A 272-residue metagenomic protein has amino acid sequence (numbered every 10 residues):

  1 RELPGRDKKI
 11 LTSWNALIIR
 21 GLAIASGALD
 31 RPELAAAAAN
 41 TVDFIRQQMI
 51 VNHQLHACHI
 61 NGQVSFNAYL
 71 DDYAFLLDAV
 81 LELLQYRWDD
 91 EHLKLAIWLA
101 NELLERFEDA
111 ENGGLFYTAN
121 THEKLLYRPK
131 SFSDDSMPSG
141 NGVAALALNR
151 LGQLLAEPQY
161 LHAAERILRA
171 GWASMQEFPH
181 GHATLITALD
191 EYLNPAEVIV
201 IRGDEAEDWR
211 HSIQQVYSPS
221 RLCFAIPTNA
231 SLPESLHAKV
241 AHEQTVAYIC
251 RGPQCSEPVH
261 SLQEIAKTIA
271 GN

Functional and structural regions predicted by a protein language model:
R1-N272: Glycan-recognition and catalytic cores of secretory/periplasmic carbohydrate-active enzymes
